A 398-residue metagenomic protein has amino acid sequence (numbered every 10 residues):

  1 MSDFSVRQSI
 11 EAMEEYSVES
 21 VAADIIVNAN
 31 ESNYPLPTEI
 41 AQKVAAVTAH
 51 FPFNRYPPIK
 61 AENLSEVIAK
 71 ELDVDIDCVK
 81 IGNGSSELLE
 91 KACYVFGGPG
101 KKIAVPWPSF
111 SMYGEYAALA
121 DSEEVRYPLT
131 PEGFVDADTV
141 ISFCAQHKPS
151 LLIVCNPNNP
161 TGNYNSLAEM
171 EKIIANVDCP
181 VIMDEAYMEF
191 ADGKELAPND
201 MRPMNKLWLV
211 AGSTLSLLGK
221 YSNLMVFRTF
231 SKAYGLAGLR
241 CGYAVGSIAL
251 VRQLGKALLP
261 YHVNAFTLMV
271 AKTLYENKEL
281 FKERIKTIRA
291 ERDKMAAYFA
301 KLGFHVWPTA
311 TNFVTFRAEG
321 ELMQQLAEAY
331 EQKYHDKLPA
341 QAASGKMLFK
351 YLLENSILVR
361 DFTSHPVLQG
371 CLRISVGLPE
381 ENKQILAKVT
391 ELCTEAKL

Functional and structural regions predicted by a protein language model:
M1-R55, K148: N-terminal "arm"/small-domain region of PLP-dependent enzymes with the aminotransferase-like
N28, G246, T315-M323, P339-A340 (+1 more regions): Conserved PLP-binding active-site segment of the aspartate aminotransferase-like
P37, N223-W307: PLP-dependent aminotransferase class I/II
E62-K102: Phosphate-binding glycine-rich loop
V95-V154: PLP-dependent aminotransferase-like
V135-H147, P160-V181, E185-S231: Active-site pre-lysine segment of PLP-dependent enzymes
I288-R289, D293, F299-N355, L378: Conserved PLP-binding catalytic core of the aspartate aminotransferase-like
